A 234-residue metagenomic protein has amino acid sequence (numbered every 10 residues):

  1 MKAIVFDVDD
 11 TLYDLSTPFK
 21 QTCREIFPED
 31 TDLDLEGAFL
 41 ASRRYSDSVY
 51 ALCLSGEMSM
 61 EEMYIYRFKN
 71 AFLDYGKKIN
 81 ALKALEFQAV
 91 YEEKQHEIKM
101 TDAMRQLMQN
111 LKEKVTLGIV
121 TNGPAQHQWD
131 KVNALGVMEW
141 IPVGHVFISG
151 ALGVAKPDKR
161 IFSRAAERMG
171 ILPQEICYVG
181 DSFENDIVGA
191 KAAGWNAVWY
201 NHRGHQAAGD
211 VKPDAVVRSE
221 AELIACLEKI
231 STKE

Functional and structural regions predicted by a protein language model:
M1-I4, Q109, G123-E234: Asp-based, Mg2+/Mn2+-dependent phosphohydrolase catalytic module
K2-V8, L12-D102: N-terminal helical cap/lid subdomain that shapes the substrate entry/recognition surface in HAD-like hydrolases
I98-K99, Q106, A134: Short helix-to-loop capping/linker segments positioned immediately adjacent to catalytic or ligand/cofactor-binding
A103-K114: Catalytic-core regions built around general acid/base machinery
K114-V115, G194: Glycine-centered short loops/turns at secondary-structure junctions
